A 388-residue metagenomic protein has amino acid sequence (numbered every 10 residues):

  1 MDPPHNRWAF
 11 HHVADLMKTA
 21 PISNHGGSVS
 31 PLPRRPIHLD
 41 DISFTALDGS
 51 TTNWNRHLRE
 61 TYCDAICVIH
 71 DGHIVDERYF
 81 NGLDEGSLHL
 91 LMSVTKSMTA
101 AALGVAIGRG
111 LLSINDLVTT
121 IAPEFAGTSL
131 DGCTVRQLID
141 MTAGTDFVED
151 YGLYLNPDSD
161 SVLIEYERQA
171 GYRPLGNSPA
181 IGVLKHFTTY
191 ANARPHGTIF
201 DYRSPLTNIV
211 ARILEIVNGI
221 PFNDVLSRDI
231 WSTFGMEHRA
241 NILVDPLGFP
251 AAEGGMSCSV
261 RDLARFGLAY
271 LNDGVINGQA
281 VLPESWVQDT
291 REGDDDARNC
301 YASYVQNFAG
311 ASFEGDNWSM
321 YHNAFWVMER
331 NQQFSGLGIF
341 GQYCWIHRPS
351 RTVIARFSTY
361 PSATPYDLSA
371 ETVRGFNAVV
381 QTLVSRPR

Functional and structural regions predicted by a protein language model:
M1-D84, L111-L112, I139-D140, G144-D146 (+2 more regions): N-terminal leader/targeting segments and the immediately adjacent pre-domain N-terminus
E60-C63, S87, V94, I339-F340: Short, small/polar residue-rich loop motifs at catalytic or cofactor-binding pockets
G72, L90-N115, L138, V210-L214 (+1 more regions): Active-site SXXK
H73-R78, T119-T120, L155-H196, I220-R239: Short, charged, amphipathic alpha-helices and their helix-cap/turn boundaries
L90, G108-Y151, T189, P205 (+2 more regions): Active-site helix/loop module of the DD-peptidase/beta-lactamase fold, centered on the serine-lysine SxxK catalytic
M141, L206-I213, G255-V275, Q342-S358: Active-site-proximal alpha-helical segments within enzyme catalytic domains
E237-N241, R291-V353: Active-site Gly/Thr loop motif
Q333-R388: Structured C-terminal helix/loop/strand segments within mature extracytoplasmic catalytic/sensor domains
